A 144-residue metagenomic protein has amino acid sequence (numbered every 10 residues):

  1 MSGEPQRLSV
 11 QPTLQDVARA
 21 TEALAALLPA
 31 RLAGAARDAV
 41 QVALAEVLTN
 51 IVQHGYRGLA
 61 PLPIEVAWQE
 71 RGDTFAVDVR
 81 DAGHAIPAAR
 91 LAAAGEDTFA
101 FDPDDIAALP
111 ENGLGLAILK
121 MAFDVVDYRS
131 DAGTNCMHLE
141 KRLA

Functional and structural regions predicted by a protein language model:
M1-R7, V52-A144: Conserved beta-strand-loop-beta-strand hairpin that lines the nucleotide-binding pocket of ATP/GTP-utilizing enzymes
M1-V42: Bergerat-fold GHKL ATPase/HATPase_c domain
Q15, A45, V77-R80: Intrinsic disorder/low-complexity signal
L32, A39, L44, G72 (+1 more regions): Hydrophobic alpha-helical segments and their boundary regions
A35-A60: Conserved ATP-binding N-box helix of the HATPase_c
